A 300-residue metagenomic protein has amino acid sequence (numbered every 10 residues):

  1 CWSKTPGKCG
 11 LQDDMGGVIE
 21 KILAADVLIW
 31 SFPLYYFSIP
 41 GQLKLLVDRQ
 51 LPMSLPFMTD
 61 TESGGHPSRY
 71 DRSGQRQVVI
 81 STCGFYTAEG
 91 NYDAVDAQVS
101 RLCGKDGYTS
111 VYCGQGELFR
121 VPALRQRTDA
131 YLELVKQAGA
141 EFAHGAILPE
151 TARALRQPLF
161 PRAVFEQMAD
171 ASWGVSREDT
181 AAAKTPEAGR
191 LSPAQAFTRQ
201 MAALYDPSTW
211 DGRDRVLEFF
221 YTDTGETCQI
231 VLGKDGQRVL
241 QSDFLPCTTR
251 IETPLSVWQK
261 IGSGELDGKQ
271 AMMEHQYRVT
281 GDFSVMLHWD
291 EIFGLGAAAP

Functional and structural regions predicted by a protein language model:
C1-K8, Y277: Local cysteine-cluster metal-coordination motifs and their immediate loop/turn environment, predominantly Fe-S cluster
C1-S3, D48, Q126-D129: Short, hinge-like loop/turn segments at secondary-structure boundaries
G10-Q98: Helix-loop-strand module that forms the ligand-binding subsite of alpha/beta enzymes
R72-Q77, K105-D106, D211-D214, D223-G225: Short gly/pro-enriched beta-turn/loop segments at secondary-structure junctions
V78-S81, T109-V111, L217: Hydrophobic/aromatic beta-strand patches that form the interior of the parallel beta-sheet core in alpha/beta enzyme
G84, C113-L118, D223-G225: Glycine-rich beta-alpha junction loops
E89-K184: Glycine-rich phosphate/pyrophosphate-binding loop and the adjoining helix
V175-P300: Feature captures hydrophobic
